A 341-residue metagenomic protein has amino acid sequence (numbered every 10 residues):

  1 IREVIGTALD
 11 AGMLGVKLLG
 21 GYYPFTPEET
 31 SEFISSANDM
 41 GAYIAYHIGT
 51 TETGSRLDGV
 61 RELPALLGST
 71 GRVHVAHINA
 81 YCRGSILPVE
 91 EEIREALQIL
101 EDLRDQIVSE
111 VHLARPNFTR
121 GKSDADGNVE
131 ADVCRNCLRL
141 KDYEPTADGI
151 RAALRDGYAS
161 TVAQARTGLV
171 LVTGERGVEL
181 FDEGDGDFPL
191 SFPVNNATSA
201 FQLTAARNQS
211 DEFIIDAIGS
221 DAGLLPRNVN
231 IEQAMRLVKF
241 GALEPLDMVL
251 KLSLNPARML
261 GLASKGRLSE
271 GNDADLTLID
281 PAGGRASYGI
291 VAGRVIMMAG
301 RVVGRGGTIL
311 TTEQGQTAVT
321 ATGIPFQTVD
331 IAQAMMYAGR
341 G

Functional and structural regions predicted by a protein language model:
I1-D58: Hydrophobic, small-residue-rich alpha-helical packing segments that form membrane-like cores
I5-T7, L14, N79-Y81, L87-R236 (+1 more regions): Active-site neighborhoods of metal-dependent hydrolases
G6, T146-G149, G157, G177-F181 (+4 more regions): Active-site microenvironment of metallo-dependent hydrolases
G12-L14, M40-I44, S69-V73, D105-I107 (+1 more regions): Short, well-ordered coil/turn segments that N-cap beta-strands
Y23-T26, E52-G54, C82-S85, P116-G121 (+4 more regions): Flexible loop/turn segments at secondary-structure boundaries
P27-S35, G54-L67, S123-D124, L203-N208: Distinct, well-ordered alpha-helical segments
E32, S36-M40, A65-T70, I99-L103 (+1 more regions): Alpha-helical structural signal in soluble globular domains
Y46, A76, S220: Active-site flanking residues adjacent to catalytic metal/cofactor-binding acidic residues
